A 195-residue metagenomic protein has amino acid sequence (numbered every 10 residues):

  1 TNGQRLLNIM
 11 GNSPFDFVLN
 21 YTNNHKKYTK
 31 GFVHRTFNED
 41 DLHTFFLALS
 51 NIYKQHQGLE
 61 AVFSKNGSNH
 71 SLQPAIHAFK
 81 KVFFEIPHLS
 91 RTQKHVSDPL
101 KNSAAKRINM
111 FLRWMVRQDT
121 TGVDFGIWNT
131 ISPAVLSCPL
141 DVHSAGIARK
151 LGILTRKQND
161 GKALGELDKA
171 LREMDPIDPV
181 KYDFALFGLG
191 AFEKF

Functional and structural regions predicted by a protein language model:
T1-F195: HhH-family (HhH-GPD) DNA N-glycosylase catalytic core used in base-excision repair
